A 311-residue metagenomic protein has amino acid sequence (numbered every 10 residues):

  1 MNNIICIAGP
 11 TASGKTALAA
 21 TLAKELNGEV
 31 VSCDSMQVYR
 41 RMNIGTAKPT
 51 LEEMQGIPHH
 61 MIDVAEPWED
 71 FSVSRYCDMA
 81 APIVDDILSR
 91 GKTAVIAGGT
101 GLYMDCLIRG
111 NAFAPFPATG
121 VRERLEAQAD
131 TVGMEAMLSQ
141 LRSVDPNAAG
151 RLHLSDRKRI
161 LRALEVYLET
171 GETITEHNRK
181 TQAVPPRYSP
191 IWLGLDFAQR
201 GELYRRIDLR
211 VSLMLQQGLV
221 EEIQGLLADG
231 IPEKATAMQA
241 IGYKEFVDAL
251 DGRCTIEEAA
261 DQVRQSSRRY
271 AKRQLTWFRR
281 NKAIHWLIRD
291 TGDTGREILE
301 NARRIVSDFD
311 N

Functional and structural regions predicted by a protein language model:
M1-N311: Phosphate/pyrophosphate-binding catalytic cores of soluble transferases and nucleic-acid-acting enzymes
